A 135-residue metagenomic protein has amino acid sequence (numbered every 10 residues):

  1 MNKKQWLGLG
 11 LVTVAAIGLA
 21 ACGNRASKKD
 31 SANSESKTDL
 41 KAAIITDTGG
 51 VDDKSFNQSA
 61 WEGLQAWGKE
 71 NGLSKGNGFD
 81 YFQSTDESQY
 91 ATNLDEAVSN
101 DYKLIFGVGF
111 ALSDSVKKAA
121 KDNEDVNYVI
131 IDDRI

Functional and structural regions predicted by a protein language model:
M1-G10: Bacterial Sec-dependent N-terminal signal peptides
G18-A21: C-terminal motif of bacterial Sec signal peptides marking the signal peptidase cleavage site
N24-I135: A residue-level marker of the well-folded mature domains of exported/periplasmic proteins
